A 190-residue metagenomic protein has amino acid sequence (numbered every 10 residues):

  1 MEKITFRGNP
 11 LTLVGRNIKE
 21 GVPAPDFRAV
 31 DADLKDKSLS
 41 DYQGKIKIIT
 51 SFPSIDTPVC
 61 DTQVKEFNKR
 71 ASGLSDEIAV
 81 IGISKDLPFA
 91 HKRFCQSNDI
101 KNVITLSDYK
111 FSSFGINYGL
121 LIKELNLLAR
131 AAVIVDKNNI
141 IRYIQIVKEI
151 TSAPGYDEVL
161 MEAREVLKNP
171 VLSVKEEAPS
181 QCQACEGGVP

Functional and structural regions predicted by a protein language model:
M1-P190: Chalcogenol-based redox active-site neighborhoods
